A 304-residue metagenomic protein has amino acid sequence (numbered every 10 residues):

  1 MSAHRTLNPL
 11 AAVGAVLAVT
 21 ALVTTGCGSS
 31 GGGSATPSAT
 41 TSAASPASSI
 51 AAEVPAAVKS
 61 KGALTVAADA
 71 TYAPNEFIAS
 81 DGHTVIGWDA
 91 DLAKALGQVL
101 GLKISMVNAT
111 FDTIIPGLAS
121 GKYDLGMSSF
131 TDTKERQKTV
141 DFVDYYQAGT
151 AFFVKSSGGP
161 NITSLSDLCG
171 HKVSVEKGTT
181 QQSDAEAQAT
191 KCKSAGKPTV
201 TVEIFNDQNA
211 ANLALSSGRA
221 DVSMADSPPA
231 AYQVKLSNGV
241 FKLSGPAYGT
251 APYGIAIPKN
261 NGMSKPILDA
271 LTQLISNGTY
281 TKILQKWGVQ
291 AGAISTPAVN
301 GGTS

Functional and structural regions predicted by a protein language model:
T24-S38: Bacterial lipoprotein signal-peptidase II cleavage site
G28, A90-D91, Q98-V99, S166 (+3 more regions): Extended ligand-binding regions for polar small-molecule ligands
S29, G33, S48-S49, E53 (+3 more regions): Ligand-binding clefts/hinges and TM-proximal coupling segments of bilobed small-molecule sensing domains
A39, A44-E53, A57-M127, N277: Extracytoplasmic small-molecule ligand-binding "clamshell" domains of the periplasmic binding protein/Venus flytrap
A70, Q147-V154, A231, K235-T272 (+1 more regions): Periplasmic-binding protein-like
K94-L100, Q181-I204, K235: Ligand-binding cleft/hinge of the Venus flytrap
K103-S166: Acidic, polar ligand-binding/catalytic clefts
F130-Q137, E186-A187, S216-G249: A ligand-binding cleft/hinge motif common to bilobed small-molecule-binding domains
